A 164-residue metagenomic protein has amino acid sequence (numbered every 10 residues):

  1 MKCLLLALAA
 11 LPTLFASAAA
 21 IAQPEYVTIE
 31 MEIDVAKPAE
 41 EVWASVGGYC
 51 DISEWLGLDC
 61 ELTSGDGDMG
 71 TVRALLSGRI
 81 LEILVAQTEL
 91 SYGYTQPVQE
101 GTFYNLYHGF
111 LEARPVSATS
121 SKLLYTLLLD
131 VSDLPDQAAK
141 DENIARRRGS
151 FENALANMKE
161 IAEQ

Functional and structural regions predicted by a protein language model:
M1-L5: Positively charged n-region of N-terminal signal peptides that target proteins for export
L6-A16: Bacterial N-terminal signal peptides
A18-S64: Hydrophobic ligand-binding cavity/cleft-lining segments
Y26-E32, R79, S91, L106-H108 (+1 more regions): Intrinsic-disorder/low-complexity, polar/charged segments enriched in Ser/Thr/Lys/Arg/Asp/Glu/Gln
D34, D51-L106, E160-Q164: Glycine-rich portal/gate segments that line the openings of hydrophobic small-molecule binding cavities
A36-E40, L84-L90, E112-K122, E163-Q164: A short, structured loop/turn motif at beta-sheet edges
P38-A39, S45-G48, I80, R147-A154: Stable alpha-helical elements in mature extracytoplasmic
Q99-N153: Beta-strand/loop substructures that line and gate deep hydrophobic ligand-binding cavities in soluble
